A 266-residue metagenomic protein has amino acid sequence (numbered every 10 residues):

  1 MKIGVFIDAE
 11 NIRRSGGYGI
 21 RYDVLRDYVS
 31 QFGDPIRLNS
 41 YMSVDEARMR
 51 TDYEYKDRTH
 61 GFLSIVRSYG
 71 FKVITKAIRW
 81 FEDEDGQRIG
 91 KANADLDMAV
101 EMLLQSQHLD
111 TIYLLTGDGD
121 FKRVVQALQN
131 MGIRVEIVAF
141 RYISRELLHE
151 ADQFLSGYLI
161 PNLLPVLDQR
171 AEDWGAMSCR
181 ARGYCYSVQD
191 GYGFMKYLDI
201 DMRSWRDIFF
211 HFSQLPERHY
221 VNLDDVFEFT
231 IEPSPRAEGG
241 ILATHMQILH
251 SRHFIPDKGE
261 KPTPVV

Functional and structural regions predicted by a protein language model:
M1-G90, A94, G119, R134 (+1 more regions): Domain-level signal for Mg2+-assisted phosphodiester chemistry and nucleotide/NA-binding surfaces in nucleic-acid
K122-D152: VWA/integrin I-like adhesion module and closely mimicked acidic/polar interface patches used
H149-M177: C-terminal helix of von Willebrand factor
W174-D190: Structural detector for short beta-strands of small beta-barrel domains
D190-L198: Short aromatic-glycine-enriched beta-strand elements
M202-S213, L242-A243: A short macromolecule-binding patch
S213-T230: Short nucleic-acid-contacting surface segments enriched for D/E, G, S/T with interspersed K/R
P233-T263: OB-fold/S1-family single-stranded nucleic acid-binding modules
